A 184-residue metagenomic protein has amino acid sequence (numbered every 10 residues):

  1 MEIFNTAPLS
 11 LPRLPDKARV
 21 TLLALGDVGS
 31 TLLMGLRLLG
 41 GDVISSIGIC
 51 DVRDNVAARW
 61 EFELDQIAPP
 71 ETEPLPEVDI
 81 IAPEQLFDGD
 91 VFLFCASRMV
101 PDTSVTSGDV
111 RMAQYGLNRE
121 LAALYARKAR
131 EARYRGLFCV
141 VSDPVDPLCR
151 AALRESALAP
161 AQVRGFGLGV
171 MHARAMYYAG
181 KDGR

Functional and structural regions predicted by a protein language model:
M1-R59: NAD(P)+-binding Rossmann beta1-loop-alpha1 motif at the extreme N-terminus of oxidoreductases
E2, S46, C50-G89: Conserved N-terminal Rossmann-fold NAD(P) cofactor-binding segment
R19, F166, A173-R184: Substrate/ligand-engaging "lid" and interaction regions
L25-S30, R53-N55, V140-R150, G167-H172: Gly/Ser/Thr-rich loops at beta-strand to alpha-helix junctions that form or flank small-molecule/cofactor-binding
L38-D42, D65-P69, Q85, E131 (+2 more regions): Short, surface-exposed basic-aromatic patches at helix termini and helix-loop junctions that form
E73-R135: Rossmann-like NAD(P)-binding element
R127, E131-R154: Conserved Class I SAM-dependent methyltransferase catalytic core
